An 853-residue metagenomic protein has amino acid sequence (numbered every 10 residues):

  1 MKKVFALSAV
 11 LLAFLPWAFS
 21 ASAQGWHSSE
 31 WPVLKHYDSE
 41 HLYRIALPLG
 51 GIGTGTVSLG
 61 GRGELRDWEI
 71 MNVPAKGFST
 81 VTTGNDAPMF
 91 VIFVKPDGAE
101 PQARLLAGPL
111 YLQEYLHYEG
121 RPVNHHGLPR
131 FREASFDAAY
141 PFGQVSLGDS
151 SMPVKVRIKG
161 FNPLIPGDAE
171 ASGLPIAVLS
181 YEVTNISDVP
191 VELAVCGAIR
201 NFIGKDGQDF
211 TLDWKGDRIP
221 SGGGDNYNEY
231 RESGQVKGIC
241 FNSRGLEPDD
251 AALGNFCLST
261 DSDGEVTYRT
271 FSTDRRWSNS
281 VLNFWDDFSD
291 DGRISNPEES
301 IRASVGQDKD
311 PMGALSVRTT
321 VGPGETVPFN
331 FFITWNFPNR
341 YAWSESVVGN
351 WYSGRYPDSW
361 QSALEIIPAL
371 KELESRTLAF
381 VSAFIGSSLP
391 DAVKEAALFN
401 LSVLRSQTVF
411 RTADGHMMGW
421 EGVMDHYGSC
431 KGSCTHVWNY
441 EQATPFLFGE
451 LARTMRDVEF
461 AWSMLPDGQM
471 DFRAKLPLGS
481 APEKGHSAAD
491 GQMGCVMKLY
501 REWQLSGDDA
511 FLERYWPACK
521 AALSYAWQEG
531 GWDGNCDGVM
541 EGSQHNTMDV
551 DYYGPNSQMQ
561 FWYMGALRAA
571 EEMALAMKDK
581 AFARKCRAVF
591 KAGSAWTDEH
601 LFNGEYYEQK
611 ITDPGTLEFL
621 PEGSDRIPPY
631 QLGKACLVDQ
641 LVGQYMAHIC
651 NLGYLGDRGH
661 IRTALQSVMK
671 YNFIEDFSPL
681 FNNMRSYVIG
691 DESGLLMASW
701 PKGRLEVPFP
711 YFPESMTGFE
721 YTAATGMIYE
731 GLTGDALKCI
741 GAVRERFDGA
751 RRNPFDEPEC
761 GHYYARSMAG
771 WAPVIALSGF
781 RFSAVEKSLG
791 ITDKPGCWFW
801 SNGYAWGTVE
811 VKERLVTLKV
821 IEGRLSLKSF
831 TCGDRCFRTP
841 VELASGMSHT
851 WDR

Functional and structural regions predicted by a protein language model:
M1-A9: Bacterial N-terminal signal peptides that target proteins for export
S8-W17: Bacterial N-terminal signal peptides
S22-W31, H36-S39, Q144, D149-P153 (+7 more regions): Acidic/polar, glycine-enriched structural segments that form the non-catalytic walls/loops of the carbohydrate-binding
Q24-L110, S387-P390, A396-N400, L404-T408 (+1 more regions): Beta-strand-rich N-terminal accessory domains
G53, E64-R66, N72-F78, G84-P101 (+5 more regions): Non-catalytic C-terminal accessory modules of carbohydrate-active enzymes
V91-L105, Y111-L116, N185, E232 (+12 more regions): Aromatic-rich carbohydrate-recognition surfaces in CAZymes
E170-S172, L179-S180, Y268, F284 (+7 more regions): The feature captures the catalytic groove of carbohydrate-active enzymes
D425-Q469, Q492, E513, P517 (+9 more regions): Active-site core of glycosidic bond-cleaving carbohydrate-active enzymes
